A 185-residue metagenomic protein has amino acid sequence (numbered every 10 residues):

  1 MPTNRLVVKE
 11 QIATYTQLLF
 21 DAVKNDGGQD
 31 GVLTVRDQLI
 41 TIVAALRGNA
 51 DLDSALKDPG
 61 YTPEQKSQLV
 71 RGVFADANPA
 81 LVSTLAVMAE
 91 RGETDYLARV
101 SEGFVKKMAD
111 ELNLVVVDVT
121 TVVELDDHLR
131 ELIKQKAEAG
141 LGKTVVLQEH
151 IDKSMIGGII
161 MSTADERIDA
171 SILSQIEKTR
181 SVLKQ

Functional and structural regions predicted by a protein language model:
M1-Q185: Elongated, mostly alpha-helical coiled-coil "stalk/stator" tethers of large membrane protein machines
